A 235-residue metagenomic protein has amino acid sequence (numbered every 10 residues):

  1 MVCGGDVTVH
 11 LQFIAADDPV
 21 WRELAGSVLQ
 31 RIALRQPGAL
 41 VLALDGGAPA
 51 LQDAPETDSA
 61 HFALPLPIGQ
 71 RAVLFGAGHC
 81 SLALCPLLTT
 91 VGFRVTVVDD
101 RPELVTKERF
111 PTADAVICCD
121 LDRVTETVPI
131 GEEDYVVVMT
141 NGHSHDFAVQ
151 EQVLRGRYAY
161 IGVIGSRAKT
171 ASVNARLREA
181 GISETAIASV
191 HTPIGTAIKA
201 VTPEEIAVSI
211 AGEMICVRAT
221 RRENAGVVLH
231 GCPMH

Functional and structural regions predicted by a protein language model:
M1-D100, L104-I117, G131-Y135, K169 (+1 more regions): Segments forming oxygen-rich coordination pockets for charged ligands
Q70, F75, M139-T140, V163-I164 (+1 more regions): Thr-Gly-centered strand-to-loop micro-motif
C85-L87, R109-F110, P129-I130, A148-Q152 (+1 more regions): Short amphipathic alpha-helical segments
F93, Y158, I182: Short phosphate-binding/catalytic loops that engage adenosine nucleotides
V98, Y135, T140, S144 (+1 more regions): ADP-ribose/adenylate-binding Rossmann-like module
D122-E132: Short amphipathic alpha-helix with an adjacent loop that forms part of the alpha/beta core around
I164-H235: Adenosine-phosphate binding glycine-rich loop
